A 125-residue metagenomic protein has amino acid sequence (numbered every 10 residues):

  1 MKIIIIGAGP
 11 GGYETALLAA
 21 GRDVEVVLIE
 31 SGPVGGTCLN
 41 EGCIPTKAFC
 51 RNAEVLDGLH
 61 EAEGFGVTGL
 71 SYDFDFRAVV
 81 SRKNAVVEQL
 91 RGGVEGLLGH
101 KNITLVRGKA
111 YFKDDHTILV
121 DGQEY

Functional and structural regions predicted by a protein language model:
M1-G11: Beta1/beta-strand and adjacent pyrophosphate-binding region of the FAD-binding site in flavoprotein oxidoreductases
E14: Short alpha-helical segment within the catalytic ATP-binding CA
L17-V24, I29-Y125: Glycine-rich flavin
